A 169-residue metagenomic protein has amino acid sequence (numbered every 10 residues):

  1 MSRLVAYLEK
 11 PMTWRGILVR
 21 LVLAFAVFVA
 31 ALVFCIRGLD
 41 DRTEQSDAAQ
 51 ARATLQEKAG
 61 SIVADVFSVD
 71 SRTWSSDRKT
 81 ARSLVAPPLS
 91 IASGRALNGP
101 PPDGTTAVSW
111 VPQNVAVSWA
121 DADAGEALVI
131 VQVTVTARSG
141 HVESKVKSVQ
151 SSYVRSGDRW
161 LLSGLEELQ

Functional and structural regions predicted by a protein language model:
M1-S46: Amphipathic, hydrophobic N-terminal targeting peptides for secretion and organelle import
F25-V27, W119, Y153-R155: Short, low-complexity Ser/Thr-rich regulatory SLiMs
L32-C35, N98-A107: Short, charged, low-hydrophobicity "junction" segments
A49-P101: Core segments of small alpha/beta cavity-forming domains
D65-F67, E143, D158: Charged, amphipathic alpha-helical segments and their flanking helix caps
L97, V131-V133, G164-E167: A mature extracytoplasmic/lumenal domain signature
P102-S139: Surface-exposed, charged secondary-structure patches
V146-Q169: Short beta-strand edge/turn micro-motifs at domain boundaries
